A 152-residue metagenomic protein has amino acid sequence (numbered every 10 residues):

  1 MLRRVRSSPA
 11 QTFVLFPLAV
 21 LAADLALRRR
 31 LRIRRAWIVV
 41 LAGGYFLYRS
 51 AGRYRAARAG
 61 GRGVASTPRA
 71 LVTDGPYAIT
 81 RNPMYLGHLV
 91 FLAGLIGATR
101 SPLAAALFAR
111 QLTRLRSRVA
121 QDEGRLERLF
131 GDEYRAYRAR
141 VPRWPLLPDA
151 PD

Functional and structural regions predicted by a protein language model:
M1-Y77, L86-D152: Membrane-anchoring alpha-helices and their flanking helix-loop junctions
N82: Extended, alpha-helix-rich binding/interface surfaces that flank or overlap catalytic cores and mediate recognition
